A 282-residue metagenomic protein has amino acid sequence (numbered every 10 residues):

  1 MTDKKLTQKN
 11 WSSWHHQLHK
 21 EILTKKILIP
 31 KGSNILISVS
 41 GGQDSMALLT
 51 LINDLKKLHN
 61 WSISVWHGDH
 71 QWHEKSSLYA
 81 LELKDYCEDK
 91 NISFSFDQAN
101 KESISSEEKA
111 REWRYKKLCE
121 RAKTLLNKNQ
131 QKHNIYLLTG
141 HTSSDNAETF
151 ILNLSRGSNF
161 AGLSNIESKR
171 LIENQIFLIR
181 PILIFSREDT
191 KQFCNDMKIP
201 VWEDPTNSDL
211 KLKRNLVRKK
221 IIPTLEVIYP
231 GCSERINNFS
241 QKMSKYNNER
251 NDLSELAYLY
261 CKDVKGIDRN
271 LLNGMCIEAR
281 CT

Functional and structural regions predicted by a protein language model:
T2-K220: Core alpha/beta nucleotide-donor-binding catalytic domains of modification enzymes
L212-T282: ATP/NTP-dependent adenylation/nucleotidyl-transfer catalytic domains that generate, transfer, or process NMP-activated
